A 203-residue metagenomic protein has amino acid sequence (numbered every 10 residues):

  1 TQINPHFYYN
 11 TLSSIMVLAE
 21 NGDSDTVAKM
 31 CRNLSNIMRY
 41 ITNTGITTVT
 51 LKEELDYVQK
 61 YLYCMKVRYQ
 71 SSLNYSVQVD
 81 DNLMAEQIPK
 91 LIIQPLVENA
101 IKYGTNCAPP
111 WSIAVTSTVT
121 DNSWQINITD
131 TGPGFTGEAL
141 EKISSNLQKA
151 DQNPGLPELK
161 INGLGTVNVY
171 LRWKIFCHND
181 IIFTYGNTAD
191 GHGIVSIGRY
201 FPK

Functional and structural regions predicted by a protein language model:
T1-G186, D190-H192: Two-component histidine phosphotransfer core
N153-P154, F201-K203: Short, Lys/Arg-enriched, disordered terminal segments
G193-P202: Short C-terminal beta-strand
